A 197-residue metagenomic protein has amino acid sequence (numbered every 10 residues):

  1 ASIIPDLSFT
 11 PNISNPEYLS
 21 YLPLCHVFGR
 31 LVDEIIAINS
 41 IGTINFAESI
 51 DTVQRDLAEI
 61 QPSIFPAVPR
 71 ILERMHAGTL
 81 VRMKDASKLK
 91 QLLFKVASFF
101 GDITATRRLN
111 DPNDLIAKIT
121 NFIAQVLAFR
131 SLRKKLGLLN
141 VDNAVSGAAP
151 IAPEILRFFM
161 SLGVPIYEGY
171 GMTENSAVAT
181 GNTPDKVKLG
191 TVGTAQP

Functional and structural regions predicted by a protein language model:
S2-E17, L24-F122, V126-F129: Conserved AMP-binding/adenylation subdomain of ANL enzymes
E17-Y21, N143-S146: Extended hydrophobic secondary-structure segments that form protein cores and membrane-embedded regions
N45, A117-T120, K134-L136, N140-S146 (+1 more regions): Conserved ATP-binding loop and adjacent catalytic segment of the adenylate-forming AMP-binding
